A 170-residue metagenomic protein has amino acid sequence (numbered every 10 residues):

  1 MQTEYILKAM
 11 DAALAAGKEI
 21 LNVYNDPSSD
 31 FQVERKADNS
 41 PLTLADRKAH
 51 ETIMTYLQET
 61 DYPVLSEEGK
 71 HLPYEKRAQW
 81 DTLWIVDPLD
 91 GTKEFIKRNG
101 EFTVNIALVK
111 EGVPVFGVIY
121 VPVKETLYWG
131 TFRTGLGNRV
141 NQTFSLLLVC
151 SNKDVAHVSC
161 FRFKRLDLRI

Functional and structural regions predicted by a protein language model:
M1-V86: N-terminal subdomain of lithium-sensitive/metallo-dependent phosphomonoesterases centered on the IMPase/IPPase/PAP
I20, D46, L57, T92 (+3 more regions): Residue-level signal for inorganic ion chemistry
E67-E68, P88-L89, P122, C160-F163: Fold-independent oxyanion-binding glycine-rich loops and adjacent beta-strand/coil segments at enzyme active sites
K70-L72, E125, G135, L166: Surface-exposed, flexible loop/turn segments at secondary-structure boundaries
R77-G137: DPxDG-like acidic metal-binding loop motif
R139-T143: Anionic-ligand binding region
S145-I170: An extended, acidic
